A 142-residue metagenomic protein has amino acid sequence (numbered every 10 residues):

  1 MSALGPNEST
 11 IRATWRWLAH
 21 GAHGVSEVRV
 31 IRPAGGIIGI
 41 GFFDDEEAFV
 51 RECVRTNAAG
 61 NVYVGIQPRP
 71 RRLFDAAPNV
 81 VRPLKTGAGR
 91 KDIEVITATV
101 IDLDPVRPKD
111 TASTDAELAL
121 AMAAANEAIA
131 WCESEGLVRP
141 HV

Functional and structural regions predicted by a protein language model:
M1-V142: Signature for HUH/AEP ssDNA processing cores
